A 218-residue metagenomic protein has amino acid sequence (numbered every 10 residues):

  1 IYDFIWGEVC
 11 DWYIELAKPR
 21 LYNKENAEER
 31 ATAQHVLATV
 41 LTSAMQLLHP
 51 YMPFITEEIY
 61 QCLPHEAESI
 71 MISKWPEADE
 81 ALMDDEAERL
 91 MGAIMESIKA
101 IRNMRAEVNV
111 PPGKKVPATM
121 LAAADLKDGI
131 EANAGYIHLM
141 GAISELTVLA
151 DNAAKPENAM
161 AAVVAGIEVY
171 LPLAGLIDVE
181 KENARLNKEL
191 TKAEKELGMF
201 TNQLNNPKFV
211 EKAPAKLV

Functional and structural regions predicted by a protein language model:
I1-V218: Feature 926 captures the class I aminoacyl-tRNA synthetase adenylation module centered on the KMSKS loop
